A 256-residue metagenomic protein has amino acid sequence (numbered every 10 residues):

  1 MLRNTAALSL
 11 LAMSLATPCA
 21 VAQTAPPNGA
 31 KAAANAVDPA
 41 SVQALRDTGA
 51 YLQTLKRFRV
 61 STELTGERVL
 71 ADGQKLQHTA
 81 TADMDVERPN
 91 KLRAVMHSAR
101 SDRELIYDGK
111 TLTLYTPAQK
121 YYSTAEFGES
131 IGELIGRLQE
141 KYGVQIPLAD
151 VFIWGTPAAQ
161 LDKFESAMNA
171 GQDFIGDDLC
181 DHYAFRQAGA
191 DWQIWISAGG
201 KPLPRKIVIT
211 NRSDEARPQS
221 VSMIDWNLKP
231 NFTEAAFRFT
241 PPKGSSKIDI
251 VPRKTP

Functional and structural regions predicted by a protein language model:
M1-N4: Positively charged n-region of N-terminal signal peptides that target proteins for export
A7-P18: Bacterial N-terminal signal peptides
M13, Y51-Q53, K75, D85 (+4 more regions): Sterically constrained small-residue positions within well-ordered secondary structures of folded domains
T24-R46, R68, D72, Y115-L179 (+3 more regions): Flexible, processing/modification-adjacent segments and terminal tails in exported/periplasmic/extracellular proteins
A36-Y121: N-terminal mature ectodomain segment of secretory-pathway/periplasmic proteins
L52, I135, W195-I196: Conserved short hydrophobic patches within well-ordered secondary structure
E63, T113-L114, S123, D162-K254: Gly/Pro-enriched, hydrophobic low-complexity segments that function as extracytoplasmic propeptides/linkers
